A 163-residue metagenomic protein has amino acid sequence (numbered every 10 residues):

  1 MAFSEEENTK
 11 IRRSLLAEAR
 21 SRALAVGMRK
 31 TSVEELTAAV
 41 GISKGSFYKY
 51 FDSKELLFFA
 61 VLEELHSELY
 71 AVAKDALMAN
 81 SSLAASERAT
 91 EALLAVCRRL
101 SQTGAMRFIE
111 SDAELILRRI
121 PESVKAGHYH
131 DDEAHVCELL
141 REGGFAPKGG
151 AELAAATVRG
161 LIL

Functional and structural regions predicted by a protein language model:
M1-K10: N-terminal intrinsically disordered/low-complexity leader segments
I11-R20, L36, L57, V61-A73 (+1 more regions): Generic hydrophobic, amphipathic alpha-helix propensity
R22-L56, A60: Helix-turn-helix
M28-K30, F145-G149: Short, charged helix-capping/linker segments at alpha-helix termini
A60, E64, K74-Q102, A151 (+1 more regions): Hydrophobic alpha-helical connector segments
S67-Y70, E91, L117-F145, E152-A156: Amphipathic alpha-helical packing segments from all-alpha helical-bundle domains
R88-E91, R98-S123: Amphipathic alpha-helical segments used for helix-helix packing
